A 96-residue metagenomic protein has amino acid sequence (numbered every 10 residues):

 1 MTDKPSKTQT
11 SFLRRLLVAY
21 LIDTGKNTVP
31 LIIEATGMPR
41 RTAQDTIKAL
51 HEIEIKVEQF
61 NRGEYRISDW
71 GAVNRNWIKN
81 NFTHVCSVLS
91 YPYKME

Functional and structural regions predicted by a protein language model:
M1-D3, K7, S68-E96: Long, low-complexity, charge-rich intrinsically disordered regions
S11-V18: Short, leucine-enriched amphipathic alpha-helices that occur as contiguous helical runs
D23-T28: Short capping segments at the starts of secondary-structure elements
L31-A35, H51-E52: Alpha-helical residues within the helix-turn-helix
H51-F60: A short, conserved structural fragment
Q59-R66, W70: Short, Lys/Arg-rich nucleic-acid/phosphate-binding segment
